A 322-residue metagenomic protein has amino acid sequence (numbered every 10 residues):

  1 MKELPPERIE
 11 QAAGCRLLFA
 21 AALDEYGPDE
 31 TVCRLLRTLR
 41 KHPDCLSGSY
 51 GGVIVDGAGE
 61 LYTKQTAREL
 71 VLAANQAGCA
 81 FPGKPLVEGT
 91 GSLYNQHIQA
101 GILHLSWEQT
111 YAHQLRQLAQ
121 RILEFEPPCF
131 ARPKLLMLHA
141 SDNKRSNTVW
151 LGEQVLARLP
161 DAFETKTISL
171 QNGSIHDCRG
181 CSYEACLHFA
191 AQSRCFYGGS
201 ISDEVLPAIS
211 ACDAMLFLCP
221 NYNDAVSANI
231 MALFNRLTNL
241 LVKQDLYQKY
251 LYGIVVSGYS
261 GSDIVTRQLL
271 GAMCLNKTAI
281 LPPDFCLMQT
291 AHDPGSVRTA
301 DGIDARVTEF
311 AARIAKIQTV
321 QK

Functional and structural regions predicted by a protein language model:
M1-N143, N147-F163, L206-A211, C219 (+1 more regions): FMN-binding flavodoxin-like domain, especially the glycine-rich phosphate-binding loop
Q154-V155, K166-G173: Redox- and metal-dependent alpha/beta enzyme cores, enriched for Fe-S-associated oxidoreductases and cofactor-handling
I168-Q171, G199, R236: Homeobox/homeodomain signature
I168-S169, F217-C219: Short, conserved beta-strand edge motifs with alternating hydrophobic and charged residues
G173-L206: Cysteine-cluster motifs in flexible loop/terminal segments that predominantly coordinate metals
I201, A211-A214: Flexible loop/N-cap segments at domain edges
